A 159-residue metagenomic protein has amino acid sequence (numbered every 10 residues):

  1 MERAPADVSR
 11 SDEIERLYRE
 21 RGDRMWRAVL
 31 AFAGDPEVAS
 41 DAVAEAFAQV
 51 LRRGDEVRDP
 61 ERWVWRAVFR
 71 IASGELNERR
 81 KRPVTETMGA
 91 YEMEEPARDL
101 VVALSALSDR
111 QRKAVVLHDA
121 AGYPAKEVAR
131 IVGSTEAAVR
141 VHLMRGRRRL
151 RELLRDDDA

Functional and structural regions predicted by a protein language model:
M1-R27, E37, L51, D55: A short, charge-rich alpha-helical start-of-domain segment used by transcription regulators
M1-V8, E13, R130-I131, R148-A159: C-terminal edge and immediately downstream basic/flexible tail or linker adjoining helix-turn-helix-like DNA-binding
E2-R3, V8-D12, R16, E78-S105: Acidic, proline/glycine-rich intrinsically disordered inter-domain spacer in sigma factors
M25, V29, A39-V50, A67-V68 (+3 more regions): Short, small-hydrophobic-rich alpha-helical interface motif
R52, D59, R66-T87, M93: Arg/Lys-rich amphipathic alpha helix in sigma70-family domain 2
F69, S73, V132-R155: DNA-recognition helix of helix-turn-helix
L104-R112: Short helix-coil-helix linker/hinge
A114-H118: A short pre-motif secondary-structure segment
